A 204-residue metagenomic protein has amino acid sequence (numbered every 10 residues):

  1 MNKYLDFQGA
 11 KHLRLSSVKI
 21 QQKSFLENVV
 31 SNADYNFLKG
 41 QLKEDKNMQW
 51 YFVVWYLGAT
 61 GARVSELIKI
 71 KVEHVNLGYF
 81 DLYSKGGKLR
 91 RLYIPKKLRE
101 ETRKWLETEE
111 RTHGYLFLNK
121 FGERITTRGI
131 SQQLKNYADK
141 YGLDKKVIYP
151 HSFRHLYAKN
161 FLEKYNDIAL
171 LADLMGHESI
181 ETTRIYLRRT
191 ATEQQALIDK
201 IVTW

Functional and structural regions predicted by a protein language model:
M1-S17, G61-S65: N-terminal DNA-binding recognition helix of tyrosine site-specific recombinases/integrases
G9-F37, K85, K120-E123: Flexible interdomain linker/hinge and immediately adjacent N-terminus of the catalytic tyrosine-recombinase domain
V29, K85-G86, M175, I180-K200: Catalytic-site neighborhood detector that most strongly recognizes the C-terminal catalytic loop/helix of tyrosine
N32-T60, V64: Basic, Lys/Arg- and aromatic-enriched nucleic-acid-binding interface segment
Y35, Q49-Y51, T127, S131 (+1 more regions): Short, leucine-enriched amphipathic alpha-helices that occur as contiguous helical runs
W55, A59, R154-H177, I185: C-terminal catalytic core of tyrosine-transesterase DNA break-rejoin enzymes
T60, S65, K69-K104: Conserved tyrosine-mediated DNA breakage-rejoining catalytic core shared by Y-recombinases
K96-D144: Active-site/catalytic core of tyrosine-dependent DNA strand-transfer enzymes
